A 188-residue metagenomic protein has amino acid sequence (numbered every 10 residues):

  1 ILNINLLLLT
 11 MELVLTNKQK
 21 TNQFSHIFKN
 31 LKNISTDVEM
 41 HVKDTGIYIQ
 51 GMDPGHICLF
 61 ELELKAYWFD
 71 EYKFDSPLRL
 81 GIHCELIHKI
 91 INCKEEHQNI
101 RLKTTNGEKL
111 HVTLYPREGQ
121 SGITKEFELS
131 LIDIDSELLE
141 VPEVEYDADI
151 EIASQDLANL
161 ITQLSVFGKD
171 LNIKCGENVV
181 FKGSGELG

Functional and structural regions predicted by a protein language model:
L2-K32, V38-V166, N172-G188: DNA polymerase sliding clamps and clamp-related checkpoint/processivity subunits
